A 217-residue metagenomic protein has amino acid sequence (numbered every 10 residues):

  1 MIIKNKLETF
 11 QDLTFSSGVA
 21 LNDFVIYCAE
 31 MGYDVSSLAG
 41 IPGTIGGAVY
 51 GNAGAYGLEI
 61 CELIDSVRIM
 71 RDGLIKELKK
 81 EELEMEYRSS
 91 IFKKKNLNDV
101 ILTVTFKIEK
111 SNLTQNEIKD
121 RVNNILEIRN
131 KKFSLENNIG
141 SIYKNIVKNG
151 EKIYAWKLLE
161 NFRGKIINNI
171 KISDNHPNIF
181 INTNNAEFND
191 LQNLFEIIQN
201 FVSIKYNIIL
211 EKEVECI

Functional and structural regions predicted by a protein language model:
M1-G51: Anion-binding (especially nucleotide phosphate/pyrophosphate-binding) glycine-rich loop and adjoining beta-alpha core
I2, D65-I69: Short polybasic amphipathic segments
D12, E62, L97-I101: A general secondary-structure signal for short beta-strands and their flanking turns/coil in non-transmembrane regions
G18, G40-G47, A53-G57, G140 (+3 more regions): Glycine-centered flexibility sites
V25-I26, V35-A39, N52-E59, V67 (+2 more regions): A generic local secondary-structure boundary/capping motif
P42, G46-G51, Y56-I60, I75-K76 (+2 more regions): Core subunits and conserved enzymes of cellular information-processing and envelope-translocation systems across
L63-D65, I139: Residues that flank catalytic or metal-binding motifs in active/ligand-binding sites
M70-E196, N200, I204-I217: Phosphate/pyrophosphate- and phosphate-bearing ligand-binding catalytic cores of soluble enzymes
